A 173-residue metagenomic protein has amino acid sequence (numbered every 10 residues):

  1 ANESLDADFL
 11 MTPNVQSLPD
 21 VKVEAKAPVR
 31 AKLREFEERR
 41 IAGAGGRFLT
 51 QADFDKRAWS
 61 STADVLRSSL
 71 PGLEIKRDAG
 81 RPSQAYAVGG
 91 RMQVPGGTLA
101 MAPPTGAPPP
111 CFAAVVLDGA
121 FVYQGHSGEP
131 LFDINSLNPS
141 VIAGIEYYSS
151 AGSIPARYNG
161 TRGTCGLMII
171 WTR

Functional and structural regions predicted by a protein language model:
A1-E3, I75-A87, N138, Y158-T164: Short, glycine-/polar-rich solvent-exposed loops and beta-turns at beta-strand/coil boundaries
N2-D55: Short, acidic, small-residue-rich periplasmic hinge/interaction motif at the N-terminus of Gram-negative outer-membrane
D6-L10, D20-E24, F48-L49, V65 (+4 more regions): Soluble periplasmic/extracytoplasmic beta-strand elements of cell-envelope proteins
F9, L137-R173: A beta-strand signature from Gram-negative outer-membrane beta-barrel systems, especially the internal plug domain
Q16, V29-A31, K56, G72-K76 (+3 more regions): Short beta-strands and strand-coil junctions in structured, solvent-facing domains, enriched
A25, S61, R77, E129 (+1 more regions): Residues that line or immediately flank small-molecule/substrate-binding pockets and catalytic motifs
W59-L70: Amphipathic, non-transmembrane alpha-helical segments in extracytoplasmic/periplasmic proteins
Y86-A151: Periplasmic plug
